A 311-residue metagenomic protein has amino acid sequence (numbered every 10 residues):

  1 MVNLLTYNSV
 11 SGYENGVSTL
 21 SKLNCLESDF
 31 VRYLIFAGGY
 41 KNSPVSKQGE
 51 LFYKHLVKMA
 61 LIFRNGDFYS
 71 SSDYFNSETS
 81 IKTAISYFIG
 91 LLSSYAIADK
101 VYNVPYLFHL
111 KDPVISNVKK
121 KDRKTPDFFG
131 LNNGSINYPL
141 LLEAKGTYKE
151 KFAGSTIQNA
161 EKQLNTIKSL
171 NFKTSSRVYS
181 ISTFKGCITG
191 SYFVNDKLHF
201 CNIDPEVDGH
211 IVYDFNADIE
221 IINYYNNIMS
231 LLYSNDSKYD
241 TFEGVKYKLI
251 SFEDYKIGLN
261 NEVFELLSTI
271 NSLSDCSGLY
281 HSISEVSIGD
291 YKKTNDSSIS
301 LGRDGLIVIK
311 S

Functional and structural regions predicted by a protein language model:
M1-E27: Basic/polar, acidic-poor N-terminal "presequence/leader" segments that form or can form short amphipathic helices
S18-A96: Interdomain/boundary linker segments immediately adjacent to catalytic/signaling cores
A96-I97, F108-H109, G130: Fungal eukaryote-biased detector of long internal structured cores
K100-K121: A short acidic/basic microdomain associated with nuclease active sites
K124, L141, T156-N159: Long, hydrophobic alpha/beta structural blocks
D127-N132, N137-E150: Conserved catalytic cores of phosphodiester-cleaving nucleases, focusing on short active-site segments
G146-H210: Catalytic cores of nucleic-acid endonucleases
N202-S311: Extended, charged low-complexity segments that frequently continue into or abut oligomerization scaffolds
